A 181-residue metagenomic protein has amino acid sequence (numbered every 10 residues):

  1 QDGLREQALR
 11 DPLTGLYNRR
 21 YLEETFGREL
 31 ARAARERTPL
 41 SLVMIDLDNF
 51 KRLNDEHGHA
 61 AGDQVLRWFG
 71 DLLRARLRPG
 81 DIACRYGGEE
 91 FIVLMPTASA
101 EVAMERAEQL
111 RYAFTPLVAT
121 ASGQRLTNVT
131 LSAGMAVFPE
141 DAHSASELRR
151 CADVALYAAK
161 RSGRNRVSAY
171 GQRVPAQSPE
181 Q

Functional and structural regions predicted by a protein language model:
R5-E24, I45-H59, R67: Conserved nucleotide-binding and Mg2+-coordinating catalytic segments in signaling enzymes
R5-E6, R19-P39, G70-R78, P96: Short regulatory alpha-helical coupling segments that immediately precede and/or link into cyclic nucleotide signaling
L22, F26, V43, V65-L66 (+3 more regions): Heptad-repeat coiled-coil signal-transmission/dimerization helices
R32, A75-G80, Y112-R125, V137 (+1 more regions): Short catalytic/binding micro-motifs of nucleotide second-messenger systems
V65, I92-Y112, L148: Short helix/loop segment flanking the catalytic signature motif in cyclic-nucleotide metabolism enzymes
G70-D71, V102-T120, D153: Alpha-helical scaffold within the catalytic cores of cyclic-nucleotide enzymes
I82-R85: A short pre-motif secondary-structure segment
M104-A107, G123, F138-Q181: Catalytic-core segments of nucleotide cyclases and related cyclic-nucleotide turnover enzymes
